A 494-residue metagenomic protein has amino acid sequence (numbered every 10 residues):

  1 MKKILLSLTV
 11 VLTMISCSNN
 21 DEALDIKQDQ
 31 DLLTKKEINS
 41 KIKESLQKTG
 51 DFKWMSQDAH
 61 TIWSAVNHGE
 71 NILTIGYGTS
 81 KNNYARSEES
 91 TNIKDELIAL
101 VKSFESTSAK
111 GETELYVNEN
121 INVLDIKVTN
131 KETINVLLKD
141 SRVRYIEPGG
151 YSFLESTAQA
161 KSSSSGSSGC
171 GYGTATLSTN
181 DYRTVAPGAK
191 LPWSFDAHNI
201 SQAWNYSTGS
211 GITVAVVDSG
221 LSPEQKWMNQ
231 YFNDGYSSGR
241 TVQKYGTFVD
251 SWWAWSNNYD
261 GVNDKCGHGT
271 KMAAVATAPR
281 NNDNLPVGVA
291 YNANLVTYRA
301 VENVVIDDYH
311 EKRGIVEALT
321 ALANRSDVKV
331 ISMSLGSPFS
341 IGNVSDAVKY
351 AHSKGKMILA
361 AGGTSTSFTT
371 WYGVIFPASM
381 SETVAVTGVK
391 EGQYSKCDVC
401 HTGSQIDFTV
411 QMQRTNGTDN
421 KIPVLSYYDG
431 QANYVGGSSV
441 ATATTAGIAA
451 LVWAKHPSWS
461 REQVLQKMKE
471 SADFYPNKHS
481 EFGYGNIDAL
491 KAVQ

Functional and structural regions predicted by a protein language model:
M1-L46: Bacterial Sec-dependent N-terminal signal peptides
G69-A85: Short glycine-/aliphatic-rich beta-strand segments at the starts of folded cytosolic domains
K110-A189: Autoinhibitory propeptides
G150-L154, S219-P223, V301-V304, G336-S340 (+4 more regions): Solvent-exposed loop/turn segments at secondary-structure junctions within structured extracellular/periplasmic domains
G173-H310, G314-V330, G417-V424, D429 (+2 more regions): Active-site core segment of subtilase-fold serine proteases
S201-G209, D264, V287-A290, D307-S332 (+3 more regions): Mature extracellular/periplasmic domains of secretome proteins
D218, K356, I375-A454, S458 (+2 more regions): Extracellular S/T/G-rich loop segment that most often corresponds to the catalytic His/Ser-adjacent loop
A323-L335, I341, T383, A454-Q494: C-terminal subdomain of the subtilisin-like protease fold in secreted/lumenal serine endopeptidases
